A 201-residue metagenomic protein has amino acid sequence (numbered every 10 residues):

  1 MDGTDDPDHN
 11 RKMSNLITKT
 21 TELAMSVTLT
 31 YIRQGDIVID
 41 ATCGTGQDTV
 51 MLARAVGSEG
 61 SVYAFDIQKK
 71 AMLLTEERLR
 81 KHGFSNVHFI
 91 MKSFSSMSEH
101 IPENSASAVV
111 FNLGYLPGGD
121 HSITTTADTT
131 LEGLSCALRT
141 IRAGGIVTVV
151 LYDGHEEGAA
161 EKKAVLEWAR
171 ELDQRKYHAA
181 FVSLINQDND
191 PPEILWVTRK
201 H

Functional and structural regions predicted by a protein language model:
D6-D36, R54: S-adenosyl-L-methionine
G35-G44: Conserved class I S-adenosyl-L-methionine
T45-G57: Conserved SAM-binding loop of SAM-dependent methyltransferases across substrates and taxa, primarily the Class I
S61-D66: Conserved SAM-binding motif I beta-strand of class I
L73-E103: S-adenosyl-L-methionine
F111-G133: Mobile active-site "lid"/loop adjacent to the S-adenosyl-L-methionine
G144-L151: Conserved beta-strand signature within the Rossmann-like core of class I S-adenosyl-L-methionine
G158-H201: Class I S-adenosyl-L-methionine
